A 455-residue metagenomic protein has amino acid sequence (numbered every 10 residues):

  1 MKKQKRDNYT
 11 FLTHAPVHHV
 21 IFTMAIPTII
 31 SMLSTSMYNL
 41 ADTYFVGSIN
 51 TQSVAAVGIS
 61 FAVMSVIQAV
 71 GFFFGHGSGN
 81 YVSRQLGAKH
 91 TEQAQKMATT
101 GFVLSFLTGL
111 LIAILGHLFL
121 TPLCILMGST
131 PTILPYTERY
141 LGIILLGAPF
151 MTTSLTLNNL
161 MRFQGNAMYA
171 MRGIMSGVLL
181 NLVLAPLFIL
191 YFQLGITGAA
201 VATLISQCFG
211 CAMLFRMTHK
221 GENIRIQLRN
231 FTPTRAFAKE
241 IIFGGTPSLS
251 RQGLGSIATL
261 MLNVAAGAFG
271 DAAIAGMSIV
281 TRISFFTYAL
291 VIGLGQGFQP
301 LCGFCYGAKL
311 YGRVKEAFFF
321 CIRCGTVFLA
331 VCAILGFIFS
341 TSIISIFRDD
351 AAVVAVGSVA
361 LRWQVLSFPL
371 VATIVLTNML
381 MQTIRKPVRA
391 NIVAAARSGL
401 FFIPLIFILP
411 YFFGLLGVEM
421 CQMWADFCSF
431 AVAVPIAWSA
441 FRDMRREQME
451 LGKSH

Functional and structural regions predicted by a protein language model:
M1-A25, V82-P149, Y191-T246, C302-S367 (+1 more regions): Short alpha-helical transmembrane segments in multi-pass integral membrane proteins
H14, H18-M37, A41, V63-V70 (+7 more regions): Residue-level signal for short hydrophobic patches within transmembrane helices of multi-pass membrane transporters
T23-D42, I143, S154, G177 (+4 more regions): Transmembrane helical elements of multi-pass membrane transporters/channels
L33, M37-A55, C124-P131, L187-L194 (+4 more regions): Helix-terminus/linker motif at the lipid-water interface of multi-pass membrane proteins
F45-S65, P131-Y136, I196-T197, F237-G244 (+5 more regions): Interfacial/gating helices of multi-pass transporter permease domains
V54-I114, M151-A170, G276-S340, V371-V393: Small-residue-rich hydrophobic transmembrane alpha-helices
V66-A69, N181-A185, G210-F215, F286-A289 (+3 more regions): Hydrophobic transmembrane alpha-helices of multi-pass small-molecule transporters
G75, I144-R162, R172-N181, A199-A212 (+4 more regions): Short runs within selected transmembrane alpha-helices of multi-pass transporters and secretion channels
